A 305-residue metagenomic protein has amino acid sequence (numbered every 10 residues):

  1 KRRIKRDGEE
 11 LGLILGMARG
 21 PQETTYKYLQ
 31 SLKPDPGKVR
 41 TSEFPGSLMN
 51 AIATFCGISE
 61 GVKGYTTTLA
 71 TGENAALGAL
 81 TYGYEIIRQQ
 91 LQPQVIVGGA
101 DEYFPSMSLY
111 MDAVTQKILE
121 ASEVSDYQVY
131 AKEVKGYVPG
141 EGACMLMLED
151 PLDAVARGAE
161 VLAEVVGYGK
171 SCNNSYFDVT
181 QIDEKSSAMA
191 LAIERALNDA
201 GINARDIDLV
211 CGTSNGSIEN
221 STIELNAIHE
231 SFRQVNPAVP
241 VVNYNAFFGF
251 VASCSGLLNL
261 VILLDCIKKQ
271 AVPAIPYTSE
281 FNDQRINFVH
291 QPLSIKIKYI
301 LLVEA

Functional and structural regions predicted by a protein language model:
K1, I52, A79, D150 (+4 more regions): Short, well-ordered amphipathic alpha-helical segments that serve as non-catalytic structural scaffolds within diverse
K1-F55, S59-T68, A100-L109, A204-L225: Conserved beta-ketoacyl condensing-enzyme motif
K1-R2, M49-I52, G57-E60, T66-A100 (+2 more regions): Active-site-proximal alpha-helical scaffold in enzymes
R6, R40-N50, T67-A75, Y244-A252 (+2 more regions): Active-site nucleophile and cofactor-binding loops and adjacent substrate-binding regions of central metabolic enzymes
I14-M17, A70, V95-D101, L148 (+3 more regions): Short beta-strand segments
E23-G37, R88, L109-S122, E184 (+1 more regions): A glycine- and small-aliphatic-rich helix-loop capping segment at beta-alpha/alpha-beta transitions that lines
L91-T115, E120-Y130, V134, Y168-I182 (+2 more regions): Acyl-CoA/ACP chain-elongation machinery
S122-I202, D208-L209, I295-Y299, A305: Condensing-enzyme catalytic core mediating Claisen C-C bond formation in acyl metabolism
